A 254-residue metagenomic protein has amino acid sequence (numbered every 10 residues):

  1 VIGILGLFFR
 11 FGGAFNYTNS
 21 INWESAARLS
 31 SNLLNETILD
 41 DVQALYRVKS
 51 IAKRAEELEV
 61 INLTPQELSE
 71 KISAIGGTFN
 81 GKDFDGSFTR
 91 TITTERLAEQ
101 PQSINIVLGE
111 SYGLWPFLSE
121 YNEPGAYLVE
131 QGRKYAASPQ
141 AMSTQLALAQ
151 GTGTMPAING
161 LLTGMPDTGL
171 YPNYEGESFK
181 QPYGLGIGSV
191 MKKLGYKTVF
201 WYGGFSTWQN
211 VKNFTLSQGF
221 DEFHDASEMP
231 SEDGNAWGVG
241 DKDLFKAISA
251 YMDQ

Functional and structural regions predicted by a protein language model:
I2-N16: Internal/C-terminal transmembrane anchor helices
G13-Q254: Soluble catalytic regions of membrane-associated enzymes that act on cell-envelope and secretory-pathway components
